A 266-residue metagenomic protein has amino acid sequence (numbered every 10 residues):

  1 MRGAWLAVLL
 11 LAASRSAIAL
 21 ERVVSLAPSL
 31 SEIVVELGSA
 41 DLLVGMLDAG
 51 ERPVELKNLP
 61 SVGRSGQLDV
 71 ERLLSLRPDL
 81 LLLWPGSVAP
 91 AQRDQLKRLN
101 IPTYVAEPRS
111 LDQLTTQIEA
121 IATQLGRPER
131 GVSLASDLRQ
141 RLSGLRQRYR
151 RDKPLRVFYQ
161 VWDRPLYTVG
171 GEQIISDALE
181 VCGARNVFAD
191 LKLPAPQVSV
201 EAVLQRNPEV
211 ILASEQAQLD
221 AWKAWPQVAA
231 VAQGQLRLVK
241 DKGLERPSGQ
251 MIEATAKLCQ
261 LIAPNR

Functional and structural regions predicted by a protein language model:
M1-W5: Bacterial N-terminal signal peptides that target proteins for export
A13-S16: N-terminal signal peptide c-region/cleavage motif recognized by signal peptidases
L20-R22, D79-L80, P90-Y167, N186-D190 (+1 more regions): Extracytoplasmic substrate-binding proteins
E21-L76, L80-S87, Q92, V187: A short, structured surface patch at a secondary-structure boundary
A27, P85-G86, V161, L191 (+3 more regions): Short secondary-structure boundary segments
Q67-G86, I101, S199-Q216: Proline-aspartate-enriched helix->loop->beta-strand connector
S87-R98, V210-A229: A ligand-binding cleft/hinge motif common to bilobed small-molecule-binding domains
E172-A195, R237-L238: His/Asp/Glu-enriched short active-site or ligand-binding loop at hydrolase and phosphoryl-transfer sites
